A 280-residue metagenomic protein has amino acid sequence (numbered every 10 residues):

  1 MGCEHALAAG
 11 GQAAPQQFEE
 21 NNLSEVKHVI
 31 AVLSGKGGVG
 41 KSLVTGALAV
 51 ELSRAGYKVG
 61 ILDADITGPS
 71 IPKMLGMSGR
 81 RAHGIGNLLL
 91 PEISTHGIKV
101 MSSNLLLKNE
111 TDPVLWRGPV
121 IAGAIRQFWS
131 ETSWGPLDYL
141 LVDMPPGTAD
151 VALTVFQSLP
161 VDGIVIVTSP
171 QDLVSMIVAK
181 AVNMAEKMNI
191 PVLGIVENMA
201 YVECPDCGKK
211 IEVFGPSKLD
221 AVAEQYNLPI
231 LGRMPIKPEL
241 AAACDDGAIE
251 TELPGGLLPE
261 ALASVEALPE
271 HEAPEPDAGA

Functional and structural regions predicted by a protein language model:
M1-Q17, V182-A280: C-terminal lobe/tail of nucleotide-utilizing enzymes
N21-K27: Phosphate-binding P-loop
V26, G37, D63, I71 (+7 more regions): Residue-level signature of catalytic and energy-coupling elements of molecular machines, predominantly ATP/GTP-dependent
H28-I66, V182: Walker A/P-loop phosphate-binding motif and the immediately C-terminal alpha-helix
K58-G60, A64-E110, A122: Phosphate-binding loop that captures ATP/GTP phosphates
M101, I125, M144, Q157 (+2 more regions): Glycine-rich phosphate-binding loops of nucleotide-dependent enzymes
L107-V155: Phosphate-binding/switch loop-helix module in NTP-utilizing enzymes
G135-V142, T148-A149, P160-A181: Conserved Switch II/interswitch segment of TRAFAC-class P-loop GTPases
